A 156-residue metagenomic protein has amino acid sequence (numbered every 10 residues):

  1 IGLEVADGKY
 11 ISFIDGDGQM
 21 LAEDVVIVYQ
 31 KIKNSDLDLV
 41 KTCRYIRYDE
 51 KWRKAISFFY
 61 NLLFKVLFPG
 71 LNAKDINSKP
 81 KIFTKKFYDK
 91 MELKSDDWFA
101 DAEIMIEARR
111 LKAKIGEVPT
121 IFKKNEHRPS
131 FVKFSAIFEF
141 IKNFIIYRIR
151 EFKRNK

Functional and structural regions predicted by a protein language model:
I1-V5, Y10, E23-W98, N125-S135 (+1 more regions): Acceptor/aglycone-binding surface of glycosyltransferases and processive sugar-polymer synthases
G2, D17, T84, A108 (+1 more regions): Residue-level signature of catalytic and energy-coupling elements of molecular machines, predominantly ATP/GTP-dependent
G8, G16-Q19: Short acidic donor-binding/metal-coordinating loop in glycosyltransferase active sites
G18, R44, T120: Active-site loop/turn elements of alpha/beta-hydrolase fold enzymes, especially the short glycine-/histidine-rich
S95-D96, M105-K123: Catalytic donor-sugar/metal-binding loop of nucleotide-sugar-dependent glycosyltransferases
A102: DNA-recognition element of transcription regulators
N143-K156: C-terminal, non-catalytic tails of nucleotide-sugar-dependent glycosyltransferases
